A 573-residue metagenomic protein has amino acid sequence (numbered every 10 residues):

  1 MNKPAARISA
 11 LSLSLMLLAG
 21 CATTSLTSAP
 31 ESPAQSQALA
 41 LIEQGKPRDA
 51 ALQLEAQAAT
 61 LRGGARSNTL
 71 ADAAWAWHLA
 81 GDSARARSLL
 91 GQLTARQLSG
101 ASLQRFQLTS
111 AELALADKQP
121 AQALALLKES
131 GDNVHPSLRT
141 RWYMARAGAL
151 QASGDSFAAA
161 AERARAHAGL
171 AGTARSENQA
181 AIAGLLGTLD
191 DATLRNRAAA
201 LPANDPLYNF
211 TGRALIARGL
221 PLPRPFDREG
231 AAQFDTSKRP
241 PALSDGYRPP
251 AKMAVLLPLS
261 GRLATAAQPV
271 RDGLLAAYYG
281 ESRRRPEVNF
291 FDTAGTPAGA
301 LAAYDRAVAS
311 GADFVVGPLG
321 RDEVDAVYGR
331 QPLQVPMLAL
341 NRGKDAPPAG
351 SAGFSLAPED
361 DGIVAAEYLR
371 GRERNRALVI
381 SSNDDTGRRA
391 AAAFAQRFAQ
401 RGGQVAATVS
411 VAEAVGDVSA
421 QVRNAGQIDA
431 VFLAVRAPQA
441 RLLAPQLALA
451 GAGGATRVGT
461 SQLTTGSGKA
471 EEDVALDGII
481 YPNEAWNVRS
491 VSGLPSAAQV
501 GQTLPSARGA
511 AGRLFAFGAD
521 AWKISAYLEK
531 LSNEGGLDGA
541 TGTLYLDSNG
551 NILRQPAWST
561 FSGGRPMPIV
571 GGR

Functional and structural regions predicted by a protein language model:
L15-Q37: Bacterial Sec signal peptide processing site at the extreme N-terminus
T23-A29, E55-A65, G91-S102, K128-S137 (+4 more regions): Solenoid-like repeat scaffolds
L115, H135-R141, R146-P250, R285 (+1 more regions): Extended repeat-based interaction scaffolds and adjacent low-complexity, acidic/S/T/P-biased segments that form broad
A266-P269, G280, R284-D345: Beta-alpha junction/loop-to-helix N-cap segments that form part of ligand/metal-binding clefts
D345-Y368, D473-A485: Short beta-strand elements at the ligand-binding edges of bilobed clamshell
S351-S410: An alpha-beta-alpha
L356, I428, A444-A519: Extracellular/periplasmic periplasmic-binding protein-like sensory domains
A497-V570: Segments of small-molecule ligand-sensing domains
